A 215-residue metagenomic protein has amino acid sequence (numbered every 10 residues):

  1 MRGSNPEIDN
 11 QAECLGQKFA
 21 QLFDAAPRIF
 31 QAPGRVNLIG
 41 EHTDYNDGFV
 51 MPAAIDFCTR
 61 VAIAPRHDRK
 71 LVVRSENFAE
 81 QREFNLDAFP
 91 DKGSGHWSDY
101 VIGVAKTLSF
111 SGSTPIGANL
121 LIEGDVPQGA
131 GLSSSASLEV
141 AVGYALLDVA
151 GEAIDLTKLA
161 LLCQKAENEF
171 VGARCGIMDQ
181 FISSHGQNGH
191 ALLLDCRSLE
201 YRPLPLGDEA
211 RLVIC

Functional and structural regions predicted by a protein language model:
R2-I29, F57-L162: Anion-binding (especially nucleotide phosphate/pyrophosphate-binding) glycine-rich loop and adjoining beta-alpha core
R28-A32, E83, R211-C215: Short amphipathic
G34, T59, R69, I116-A118 (+2 more regions): Structural beta-strand/beta-sheet cores of well-ordered domains, especially the beta-sheet scaffolds that support
H42, A54-I55: N-terminal cofactor/phosphate-binding cores enriched in small/glycine residues, especially glycine-rich loops such as
N46, E152-C215: ATP-dependent small-molecule kinase catalytic core of the GHMP/sugar-kinase superfamily and closely related
N46-D47, G129: Short, solvent-exposed loop/turn segments at secondary-structure junctions
D47-A54: Short Gly/aromatic-enriched secondary-structure transition segments
